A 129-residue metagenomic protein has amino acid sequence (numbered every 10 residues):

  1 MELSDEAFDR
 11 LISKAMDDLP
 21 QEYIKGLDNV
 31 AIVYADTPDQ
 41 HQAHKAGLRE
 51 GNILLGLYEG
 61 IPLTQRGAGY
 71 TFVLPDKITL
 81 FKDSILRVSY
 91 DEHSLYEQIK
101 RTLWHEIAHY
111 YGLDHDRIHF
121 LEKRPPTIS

Functional and structural regions predicted by a protein language model:
M1-Q98, Y110, D114-R117, P125-S129: Active-site rim/adjacent substrate-binding subdomains
Q98-E106: Short alpha-helical catalytic segment bearing the HExxH-like zincin motif of zinc-dependent metalloproteases
E122: Auxiliary alpha/beta "docking" domains used to position bulky ligands
